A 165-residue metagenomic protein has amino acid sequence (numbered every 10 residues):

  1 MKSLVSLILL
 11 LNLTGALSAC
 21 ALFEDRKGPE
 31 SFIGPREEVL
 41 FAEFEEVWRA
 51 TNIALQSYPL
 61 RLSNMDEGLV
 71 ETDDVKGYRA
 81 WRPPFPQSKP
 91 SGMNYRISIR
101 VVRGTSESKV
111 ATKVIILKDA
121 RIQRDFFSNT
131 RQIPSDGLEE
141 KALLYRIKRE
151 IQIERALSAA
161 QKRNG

Functional and structural regions predicted by a protein language model:
M1-L4: Positively charged n-region of N-terminal signal peptides that target proteins for export
S6, S18-A21: A general, composition-driven signal for non-globular sequence regions
I8-A16: Bacterial N-terminal signal peptides
A21-G165: Ser/Thr-rich, low-complexity intrinsically disordered terminal regions
